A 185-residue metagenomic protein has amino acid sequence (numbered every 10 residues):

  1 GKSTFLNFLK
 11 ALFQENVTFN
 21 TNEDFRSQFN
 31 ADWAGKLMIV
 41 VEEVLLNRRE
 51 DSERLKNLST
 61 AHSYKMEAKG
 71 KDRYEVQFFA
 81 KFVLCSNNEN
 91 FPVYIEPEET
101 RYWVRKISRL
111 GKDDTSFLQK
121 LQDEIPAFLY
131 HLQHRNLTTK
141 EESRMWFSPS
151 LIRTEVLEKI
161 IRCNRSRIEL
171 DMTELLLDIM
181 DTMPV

Functional and structural regions predicted by a protein language model:
T4-V185: Feature primarily recognizes SF3-like P-loop helicase cores of small DNA viruses
